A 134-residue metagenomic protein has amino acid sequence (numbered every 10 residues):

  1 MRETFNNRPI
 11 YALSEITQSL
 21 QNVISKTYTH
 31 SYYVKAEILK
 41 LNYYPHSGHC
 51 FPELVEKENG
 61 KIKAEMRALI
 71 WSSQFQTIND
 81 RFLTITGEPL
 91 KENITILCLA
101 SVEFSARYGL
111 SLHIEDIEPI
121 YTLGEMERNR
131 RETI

Functional and structural regions predicted by a protein language model:
M1-I134: Acidic, two-metal ion nucleic-acid-processing modules in DNA metabolism proteins
